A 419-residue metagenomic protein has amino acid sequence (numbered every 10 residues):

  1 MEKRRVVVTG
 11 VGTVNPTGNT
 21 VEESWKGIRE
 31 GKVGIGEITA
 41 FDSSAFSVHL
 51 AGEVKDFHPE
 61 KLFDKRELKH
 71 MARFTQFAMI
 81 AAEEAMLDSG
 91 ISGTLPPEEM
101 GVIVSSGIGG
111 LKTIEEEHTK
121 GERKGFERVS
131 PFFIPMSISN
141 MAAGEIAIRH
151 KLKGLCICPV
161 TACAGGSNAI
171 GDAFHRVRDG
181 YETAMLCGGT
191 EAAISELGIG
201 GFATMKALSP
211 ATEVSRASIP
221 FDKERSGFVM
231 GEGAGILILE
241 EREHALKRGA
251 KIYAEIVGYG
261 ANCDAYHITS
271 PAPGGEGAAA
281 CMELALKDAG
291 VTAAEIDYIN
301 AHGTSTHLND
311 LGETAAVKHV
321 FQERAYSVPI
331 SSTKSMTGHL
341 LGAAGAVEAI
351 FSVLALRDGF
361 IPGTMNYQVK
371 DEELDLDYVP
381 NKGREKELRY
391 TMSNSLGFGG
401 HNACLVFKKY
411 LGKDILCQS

Functional and structural regions predicted by a protein language model:
M1-E67, E243-Y253, I350-M365, K408-S419: ACP-dependent fatty acid/polyketide chain-elongation machinery
M1-V8, P96-P97, A289-E295, Y326 (+1 more regions): Flexible, low-complexity linker/loop segments at domain and module junctions
R5-T9, K32-E37, E213-A289, Y298 (+1 more regions): Condensing-enzyme catalytic core mediating Claisen C-C bond formation in acyl metabolism
V8, V21, R29-T161, T190-G201 (+1 more regions): Conserved beta-ketoacyl condensing-enzyme motif
T13-E22, K65-E83, V129-I138, C156-G171 (+4 more regions): Active-site pocket-shaping loop/turn-to-helix segments
E22-G27, K112-F126, R176-D179, I199-T212 (+4 more regions): A glycine- and small-aliphatic-rich helix-loop capping segment at beta-alpha/alpha-beta transitions that lines
T39, Y181-S226, Y259-P273, G303-D310 (+1 more regions): Acyl-CoA/ACP chain-elongation machinery
A78-I91, S139-A142, A147-H150, L155-E191 (+3 more regions): Active-site-proximal alpha-helical scaffold in enzymes
